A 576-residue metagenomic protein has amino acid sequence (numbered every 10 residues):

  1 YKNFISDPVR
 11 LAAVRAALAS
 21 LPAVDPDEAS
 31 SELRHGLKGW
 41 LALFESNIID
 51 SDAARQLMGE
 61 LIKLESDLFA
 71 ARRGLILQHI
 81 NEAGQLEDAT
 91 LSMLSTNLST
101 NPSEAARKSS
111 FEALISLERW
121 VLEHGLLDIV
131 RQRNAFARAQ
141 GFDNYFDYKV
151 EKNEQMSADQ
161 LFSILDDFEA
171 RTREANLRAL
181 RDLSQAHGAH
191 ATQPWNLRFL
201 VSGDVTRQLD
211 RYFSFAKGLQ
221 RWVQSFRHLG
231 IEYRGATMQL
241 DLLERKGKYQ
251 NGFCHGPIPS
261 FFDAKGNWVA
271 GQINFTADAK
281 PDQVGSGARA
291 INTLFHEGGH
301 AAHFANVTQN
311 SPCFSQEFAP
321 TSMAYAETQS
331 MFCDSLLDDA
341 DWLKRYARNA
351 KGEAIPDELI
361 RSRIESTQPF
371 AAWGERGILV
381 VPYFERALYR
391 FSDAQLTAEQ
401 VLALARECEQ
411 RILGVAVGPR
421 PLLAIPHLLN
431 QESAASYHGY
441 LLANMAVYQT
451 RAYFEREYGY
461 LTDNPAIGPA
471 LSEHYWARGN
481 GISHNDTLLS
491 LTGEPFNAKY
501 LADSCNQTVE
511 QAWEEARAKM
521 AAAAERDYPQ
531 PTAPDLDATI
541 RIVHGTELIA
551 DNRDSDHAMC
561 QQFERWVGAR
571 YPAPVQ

Functional and structural regions predicted by a protein language model:
Y1-D7, G36-L57, L86-L122, Q132-T172 (+4 more regions): Short His/Asp/Glu-rich catalytic/ion-coordination signatures at enzyme active sites or charged loops
Y1-W120, Q395, Q431-A435, L536-Q576: N-terminal helix-rich structural modules
L86-M93, L127-D278, I355-T367, D527-V575: Active-site-proximal, well-structured secondary-structure segments within enzyme catalytic domains
L165-E174, A319-E358: Post-HExxH zinc-binding segment in Zn-dependent metallohydrolases
R211-S214, F275-F295: Short pre-active-site segment immediately N-terminal to the catalytic Zn-binding motif
K265-Q272, N292-T293, E297-Q309, L343-A347: Alpha-helical recognition segments enriched in aromatics with Gly/Pro capping that present substrate-recognition
S286-L294, A301-F332: Post-HEXXH active-site segment of zinc metalloproteases
L294, A302-H303, F318, F332 (+1 more regions): C-terminal, non-catalytic "cap/extension" segments appended to globular domains
